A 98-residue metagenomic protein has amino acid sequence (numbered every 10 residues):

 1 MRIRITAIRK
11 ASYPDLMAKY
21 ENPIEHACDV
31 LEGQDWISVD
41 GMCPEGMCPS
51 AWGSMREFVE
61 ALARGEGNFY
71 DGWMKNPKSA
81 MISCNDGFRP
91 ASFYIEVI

Functional and structural regions predicted by a protein language model:
M1-R4, L31: Function-determining sites in protein domains
R2, D35-I37, P90-S92: Intrinsic-disorder/low-complexity, polar/charged segments enriched in Ser/Thr/Lys/Arg/Asp/Glu/Gln
I3, S12-N22: Short, structured beta-strand/loop micro-motifs enriched in basic residues and often containing a Trp
A7-R9, V97: Short, structured patches in soluble enzyme cores that scaffold and shape functional sites
A11-Y13, M42-P44: Short loop/turn segments at secondary-structure transitions that flank enzyme active sites
A18-C43: Short, flexible N-terminal segments of the mature chain
C43-S54: Short, Lys/Arg- and Gly-enriched loop/turn segments at beta-strand edges
M55-I98: Short, compact, well-ordered microdomains
